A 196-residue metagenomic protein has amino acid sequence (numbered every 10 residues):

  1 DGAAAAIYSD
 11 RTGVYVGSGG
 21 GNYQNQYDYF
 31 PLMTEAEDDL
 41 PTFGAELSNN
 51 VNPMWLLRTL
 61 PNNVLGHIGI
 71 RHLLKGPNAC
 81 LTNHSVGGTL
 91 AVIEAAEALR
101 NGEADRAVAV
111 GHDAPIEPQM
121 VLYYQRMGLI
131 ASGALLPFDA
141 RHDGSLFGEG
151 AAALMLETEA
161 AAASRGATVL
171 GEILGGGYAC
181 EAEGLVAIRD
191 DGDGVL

Functional and structural regions predicted by a protein language model:
D1-A3, P61-H72, N78-V110, F147-A167: Active-site-proximal alpha-helical scaffold in enzymes
D1-H72, P77, H112-P118: Conserved beta-ketoacyl condensing-enzyme motif
R11-Y15, A104-A109, L135, L170: Short glycine-aspartate micro-motif
S18-G21, N83-G87, G111-I116, G175-C180: Acidic, glycine-rich active-site loops and adjacent beta-strand->loop/helix elements that engage anionic groups
N25-Y29, V92, E117-Y123, E183-V186: Short acidic, glycine/serine/threonine-rich loops at helix termini
L32-M33, Y124-G128: Short, hinge-like loop/turn segments at secondary-structure boundaries
N49-L57, N78-V86, H142-L146, L185-V186: Flexible, glycine/proline-enriched loop segments at strand-loop-helix junctions that form or flank small-ligand binding
I130-L196: Condensing-enzyme catalytic core mediating Claisen C-C bond formation in acyl metabolism
